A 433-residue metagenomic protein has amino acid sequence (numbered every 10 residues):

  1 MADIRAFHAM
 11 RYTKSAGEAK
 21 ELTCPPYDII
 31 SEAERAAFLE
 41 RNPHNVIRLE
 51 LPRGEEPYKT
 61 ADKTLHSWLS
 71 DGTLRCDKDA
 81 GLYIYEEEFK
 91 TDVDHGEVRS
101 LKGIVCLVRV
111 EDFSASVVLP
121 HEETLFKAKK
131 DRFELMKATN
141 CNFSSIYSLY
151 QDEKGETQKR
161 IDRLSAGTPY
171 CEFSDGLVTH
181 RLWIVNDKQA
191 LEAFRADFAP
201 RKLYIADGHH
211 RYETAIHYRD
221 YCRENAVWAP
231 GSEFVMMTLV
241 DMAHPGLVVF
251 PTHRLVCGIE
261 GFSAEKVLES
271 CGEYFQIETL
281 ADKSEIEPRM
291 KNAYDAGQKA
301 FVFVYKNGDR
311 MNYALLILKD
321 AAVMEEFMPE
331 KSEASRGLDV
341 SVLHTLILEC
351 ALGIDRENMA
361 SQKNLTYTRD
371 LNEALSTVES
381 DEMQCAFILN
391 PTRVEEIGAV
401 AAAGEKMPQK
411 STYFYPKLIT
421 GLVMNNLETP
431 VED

Functional and structural regions predicted by a protein language model:
M1-D433: Surface-exposed, charge/polar-rich loops and edge strands
